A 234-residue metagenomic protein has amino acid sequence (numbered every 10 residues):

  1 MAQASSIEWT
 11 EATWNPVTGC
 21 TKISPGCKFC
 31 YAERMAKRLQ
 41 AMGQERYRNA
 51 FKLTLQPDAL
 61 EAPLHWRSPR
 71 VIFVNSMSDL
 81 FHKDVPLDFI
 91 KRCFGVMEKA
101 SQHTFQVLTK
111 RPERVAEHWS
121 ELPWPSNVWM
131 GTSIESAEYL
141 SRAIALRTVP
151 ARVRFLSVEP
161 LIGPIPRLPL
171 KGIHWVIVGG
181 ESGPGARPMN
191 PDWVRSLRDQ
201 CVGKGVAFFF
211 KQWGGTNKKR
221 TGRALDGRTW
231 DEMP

Functional and structural regions predicted by a protein language model:
M1-I72, D79: N-terminal [4Fe-4S]-dependent radical SAM core
M1-K22, L39-G43, A151, I162 (+1 more regions): Auxiliary Fe-S-binding modules of radical SAM enzymes
E33-A36, E113, R152, G214: A very general structural signal that marks isolated residues within well-ordered alpha-helical segments
E45, F51-L55, H118, L122 (+3 more regions): Short alpha-helical interface elements
P57-F209: Conserved AdoMet/S-adenosylmethionine-binding subsite of the radical SAM
